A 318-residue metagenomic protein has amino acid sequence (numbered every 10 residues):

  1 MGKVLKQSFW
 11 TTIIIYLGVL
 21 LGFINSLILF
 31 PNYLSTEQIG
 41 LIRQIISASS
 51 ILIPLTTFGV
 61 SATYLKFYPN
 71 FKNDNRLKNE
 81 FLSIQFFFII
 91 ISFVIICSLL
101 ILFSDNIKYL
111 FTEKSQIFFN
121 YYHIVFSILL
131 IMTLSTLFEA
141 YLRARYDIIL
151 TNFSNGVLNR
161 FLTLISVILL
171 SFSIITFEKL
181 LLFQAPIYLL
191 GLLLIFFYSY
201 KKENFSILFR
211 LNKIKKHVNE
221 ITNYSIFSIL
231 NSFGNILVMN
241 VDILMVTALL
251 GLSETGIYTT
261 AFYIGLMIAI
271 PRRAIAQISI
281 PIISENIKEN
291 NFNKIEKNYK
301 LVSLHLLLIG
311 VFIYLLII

Functional and structural regions predicted by a protein language model:
M1-V4, I117, F177-L182, L193-M239 (+1 more regions): Interhelical loop/hinge segments that connect adjacent transmembrane helices in multipass membrane
K3-A62, F93, C97-I101, I128 (+2 more regions): Signature of the first transmembrane helix
V4-L5, F67, I131-V157: Membrane-interface junctions at transmembrane-helix termini in multi-pass inner-membrane proteins
L5, I42-R43, R76-I90, Y122 (+2 more regions): Interfacial transmembrane-helix starts/ends
L27, T57-N73, A144, A261 (+3 more regions): Helix-loop junctions and terminal segments of transmembrane helices in multi-pass membrane transport/translocation
I51, E113-F138, L189-L190: Alpha-helical transmembrane segments of multi-pass membrane proteins
S83-T112, V167-F172, L193-L194, Y299-I318: Alpha-helical transmembrane segments of multi-pass membrane transport and lipid-handling proteins
H123, F153-E203, F262: Hydrophobic alpha-helical transmembrane segments
